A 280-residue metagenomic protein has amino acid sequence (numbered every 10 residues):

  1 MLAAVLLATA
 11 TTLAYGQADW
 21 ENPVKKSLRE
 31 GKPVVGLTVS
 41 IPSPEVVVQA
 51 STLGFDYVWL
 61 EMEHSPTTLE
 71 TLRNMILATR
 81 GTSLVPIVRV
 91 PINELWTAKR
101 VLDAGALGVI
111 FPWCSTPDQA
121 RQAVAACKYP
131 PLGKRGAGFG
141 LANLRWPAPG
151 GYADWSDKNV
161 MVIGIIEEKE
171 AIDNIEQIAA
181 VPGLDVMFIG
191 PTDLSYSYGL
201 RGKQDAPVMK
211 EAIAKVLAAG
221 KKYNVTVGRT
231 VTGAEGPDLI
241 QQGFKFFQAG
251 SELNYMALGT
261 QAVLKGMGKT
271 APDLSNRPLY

Functional and structural regions predicted by a protein language model:
M1-L2: Bacterial N-terminal signal peptides that target proteins for export
V5-Y280: Expand to "…catalyze enediolate/carbanion chemistry for C-C bond making/breaking, isomerization, decarboxylation
